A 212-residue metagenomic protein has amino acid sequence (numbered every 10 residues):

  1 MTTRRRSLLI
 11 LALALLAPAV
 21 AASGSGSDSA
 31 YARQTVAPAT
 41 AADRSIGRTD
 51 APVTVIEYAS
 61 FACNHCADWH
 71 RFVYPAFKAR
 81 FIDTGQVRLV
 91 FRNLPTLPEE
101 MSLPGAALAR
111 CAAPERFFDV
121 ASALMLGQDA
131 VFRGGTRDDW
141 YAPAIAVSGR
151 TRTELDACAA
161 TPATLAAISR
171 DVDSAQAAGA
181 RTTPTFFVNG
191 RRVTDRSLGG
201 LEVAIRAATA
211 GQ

Functional and structural regions predicted by a protein language model:
M1-L13: Twin-arginine (Tat) signal peptide motif
A14-A22: Hydrophobic h-region of N-terminal signal peptides that target proteins for export in Gram-negative bacteria
A21-G26, A30-A32, A41: Boundary at the C-terminal end of the N-terminal hydrophobic targeting segment
D28-R33, S60, P143-Q212: C-terminal cap of thioredoxin/glutaredoxin-like
V36-T54: A short beta-strand-turn-helix
T54-E57, R88-F91, T185-F187: Soluble periplasmic/extracytoplasmic beta-strand elements of cell-envelope proteins
T54-P75, G199, R206, Q212: Extracytoplasmic/lumenal soluble domains of exported proteins with redox or metal-associated functions
A59-F61, A67-A146: Structural alpha/beta surface segment adjacent to cysteine/selenocysteine redox centers across thiol/disulfide enzymes
